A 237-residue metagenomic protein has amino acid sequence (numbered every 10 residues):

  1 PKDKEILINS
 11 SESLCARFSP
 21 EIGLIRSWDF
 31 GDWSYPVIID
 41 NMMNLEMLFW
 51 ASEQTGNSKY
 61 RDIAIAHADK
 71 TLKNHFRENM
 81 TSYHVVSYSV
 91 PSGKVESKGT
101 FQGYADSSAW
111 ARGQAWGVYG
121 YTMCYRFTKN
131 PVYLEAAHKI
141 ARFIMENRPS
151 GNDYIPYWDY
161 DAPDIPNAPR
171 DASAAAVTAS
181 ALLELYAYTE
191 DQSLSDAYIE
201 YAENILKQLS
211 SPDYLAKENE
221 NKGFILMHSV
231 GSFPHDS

Functional and structural regions predicted by a protein language model:
P1-S237: Glycan-recognition and catalytic cores of secretory/periplasmic carbohydrate-active enzymes
